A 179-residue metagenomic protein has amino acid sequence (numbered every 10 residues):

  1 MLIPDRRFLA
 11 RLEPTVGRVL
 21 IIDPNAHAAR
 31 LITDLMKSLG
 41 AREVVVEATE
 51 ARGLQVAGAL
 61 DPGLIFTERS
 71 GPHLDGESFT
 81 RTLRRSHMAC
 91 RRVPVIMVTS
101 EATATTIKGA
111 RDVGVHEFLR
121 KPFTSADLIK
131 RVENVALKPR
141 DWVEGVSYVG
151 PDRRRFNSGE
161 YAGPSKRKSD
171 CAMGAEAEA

Functional and structural regions predicted by a protein language model:
R7-L12, L137-A179: CheY-like receiver
L9, D75-R91: Short amphipathic alpha-helix used as the core "switch/output" element in two-component signaling
L9, T15-M36, V46, I65: Conserved acidic segment of CheY-like receiver
L20, I65, R91-A102: A short, hydrophobic beta-strand element within the central beta-sheet of small alpha/beta folds
T33, S78, R91, A102-E117 (+1 more regions): Alpha4 helix (beta4-alpha4-beta5 surface) of REC/receiver domains from two-component response regulators
A41-A48, V56: Short hydrophobic/Thr-rich beta-strand motif most characteristic of the beta2 strand and flanking loop of CheY-like
A59-G71: Active-site beta3 strand of CheY-like receiver
F123-A136, R140, E144-G145: C-terminal output helix
